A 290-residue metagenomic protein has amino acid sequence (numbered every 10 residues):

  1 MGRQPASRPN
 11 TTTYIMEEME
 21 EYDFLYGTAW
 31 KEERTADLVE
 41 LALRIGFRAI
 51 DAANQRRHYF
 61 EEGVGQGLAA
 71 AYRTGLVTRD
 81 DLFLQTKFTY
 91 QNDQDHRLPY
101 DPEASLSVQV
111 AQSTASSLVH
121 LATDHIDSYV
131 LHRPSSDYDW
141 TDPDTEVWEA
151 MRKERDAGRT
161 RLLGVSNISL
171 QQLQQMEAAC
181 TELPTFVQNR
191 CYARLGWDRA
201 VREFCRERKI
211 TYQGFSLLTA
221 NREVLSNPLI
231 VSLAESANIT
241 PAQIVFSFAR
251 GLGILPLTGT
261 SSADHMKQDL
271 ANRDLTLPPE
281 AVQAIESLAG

Functional and structural regions predicted by a protein language model:
R3-T86, A150: N-terminal binding-site loop/beta-alpha segment at the start of enzyme catalytic domains that lines or forms
D23-E33, H96-V108, D137-W140: Active-site mouth loops of central-metabolism enzymes
K31-L43, A104-H120, L173-Q174: Short, acidic/polar
E32, R133-G290: Beta/alpha (TIM)-barrel catalytic core signal, keyed to glycine-rich beta->alpha loops juxtaposed to Asp/Glu that bind
A42-R44, G67-R79, L118-A122, E177-C180 (+1 more regions): Acidic (Asp/Glu)-rich catalytic clusters
F47, T123-I126, T160, P184: A structural motif
G75, R79-S107, H132: Structural motif corresponding to the early beta-alpha repeats
V119-Y138: Active-site groove signature of glycoside hydrolases
